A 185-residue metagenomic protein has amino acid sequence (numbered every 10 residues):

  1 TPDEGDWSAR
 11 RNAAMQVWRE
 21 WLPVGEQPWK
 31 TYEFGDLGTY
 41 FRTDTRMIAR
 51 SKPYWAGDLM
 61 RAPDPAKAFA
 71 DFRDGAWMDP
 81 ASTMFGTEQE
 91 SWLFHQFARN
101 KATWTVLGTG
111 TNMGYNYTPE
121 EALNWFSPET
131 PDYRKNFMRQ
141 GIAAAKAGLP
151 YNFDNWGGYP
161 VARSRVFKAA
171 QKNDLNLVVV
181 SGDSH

Functional and structural regions predicted by a protein language model:
T1-H185: Metal-dependent phosphoester/phosphodiester hydrolase catalytic core
